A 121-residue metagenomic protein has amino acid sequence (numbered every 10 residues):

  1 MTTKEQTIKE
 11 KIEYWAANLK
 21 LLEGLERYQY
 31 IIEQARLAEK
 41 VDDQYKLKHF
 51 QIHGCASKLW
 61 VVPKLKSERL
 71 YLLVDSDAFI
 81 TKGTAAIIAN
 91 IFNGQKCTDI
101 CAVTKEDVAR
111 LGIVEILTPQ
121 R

Functional and structural regions predicted by a protein language model:
T2-T3, Y14-A17, S76, T98-V103 (+1 more regions): C-terminal binding/interaction regions
T3-Y45: Extended low-complexity intrinsically disordered regions
Y14-W15, T84-I87: A general alpha-helix detector
L21-L25, D75-I80, Q120: Structural motif
R27, S57, I80-A85, K96 (+2 more regions): Amphipathic alpha-helical interface surfaces
E33, A86-N90: Short, hydrophobic/amphipathic alpha-helical patches that form generic packing surfaces within helical domains
D42-K64: Structured beta-strand/loop patches that form or line metal/cofactor-binding pockets in enzymes
K64-I80, A89-N93: Conserved interaction-surface patches within small, structured recognition/assembly domains
